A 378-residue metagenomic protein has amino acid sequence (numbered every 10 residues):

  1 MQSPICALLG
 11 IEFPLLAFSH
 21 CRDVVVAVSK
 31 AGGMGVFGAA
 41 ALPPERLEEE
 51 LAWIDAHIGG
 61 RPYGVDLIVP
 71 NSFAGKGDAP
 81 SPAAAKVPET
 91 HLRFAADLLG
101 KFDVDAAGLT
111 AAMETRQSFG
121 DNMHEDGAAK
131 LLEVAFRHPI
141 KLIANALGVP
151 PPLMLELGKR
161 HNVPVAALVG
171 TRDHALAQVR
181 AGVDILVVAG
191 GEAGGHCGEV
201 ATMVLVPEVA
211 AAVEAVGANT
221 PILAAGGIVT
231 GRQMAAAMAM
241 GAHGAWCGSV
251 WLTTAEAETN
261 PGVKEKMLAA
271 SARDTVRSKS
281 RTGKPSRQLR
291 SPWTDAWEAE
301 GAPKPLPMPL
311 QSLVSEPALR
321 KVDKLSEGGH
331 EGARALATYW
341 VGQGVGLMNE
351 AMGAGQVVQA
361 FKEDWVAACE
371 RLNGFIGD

Functional and structural regions predicted by a protein language model:
M1-V216: Active-site entrance/lid segments in N-terminal catalytic domains of soluble metabolic enzymes
S81-L99, E199-L223, V229-D378: Conserved active-site-proximal phosphate/metal-binding subdomains
